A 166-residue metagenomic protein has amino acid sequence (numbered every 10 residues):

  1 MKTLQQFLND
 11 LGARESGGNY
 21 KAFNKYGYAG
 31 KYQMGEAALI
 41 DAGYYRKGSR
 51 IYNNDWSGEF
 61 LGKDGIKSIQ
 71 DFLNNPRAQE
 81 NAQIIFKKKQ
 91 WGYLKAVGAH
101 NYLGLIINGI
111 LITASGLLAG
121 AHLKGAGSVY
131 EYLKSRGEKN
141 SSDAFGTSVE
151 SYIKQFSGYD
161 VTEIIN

Functional and structural regions predicted by a protein language model:
K2-K25, A37-N166: Non-catalytic cell-wall polysaccharide-engagement segments
A29-G35: Active-site nucleophilic cysteine motif
